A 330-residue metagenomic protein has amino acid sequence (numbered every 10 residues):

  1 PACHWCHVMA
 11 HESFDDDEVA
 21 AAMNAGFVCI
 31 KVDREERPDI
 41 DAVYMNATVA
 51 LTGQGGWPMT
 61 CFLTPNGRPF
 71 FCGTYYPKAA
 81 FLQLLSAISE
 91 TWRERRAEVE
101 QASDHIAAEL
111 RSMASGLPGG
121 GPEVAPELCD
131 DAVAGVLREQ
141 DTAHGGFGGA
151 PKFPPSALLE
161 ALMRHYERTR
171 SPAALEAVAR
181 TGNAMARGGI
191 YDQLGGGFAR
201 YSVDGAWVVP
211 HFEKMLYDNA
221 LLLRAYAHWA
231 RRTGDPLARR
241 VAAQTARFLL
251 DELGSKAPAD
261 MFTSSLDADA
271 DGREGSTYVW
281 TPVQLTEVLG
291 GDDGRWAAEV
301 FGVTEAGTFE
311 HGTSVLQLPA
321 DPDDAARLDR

Functional and structural regions predicted by a protein language model:
P1-R330: Replace the tail clause
